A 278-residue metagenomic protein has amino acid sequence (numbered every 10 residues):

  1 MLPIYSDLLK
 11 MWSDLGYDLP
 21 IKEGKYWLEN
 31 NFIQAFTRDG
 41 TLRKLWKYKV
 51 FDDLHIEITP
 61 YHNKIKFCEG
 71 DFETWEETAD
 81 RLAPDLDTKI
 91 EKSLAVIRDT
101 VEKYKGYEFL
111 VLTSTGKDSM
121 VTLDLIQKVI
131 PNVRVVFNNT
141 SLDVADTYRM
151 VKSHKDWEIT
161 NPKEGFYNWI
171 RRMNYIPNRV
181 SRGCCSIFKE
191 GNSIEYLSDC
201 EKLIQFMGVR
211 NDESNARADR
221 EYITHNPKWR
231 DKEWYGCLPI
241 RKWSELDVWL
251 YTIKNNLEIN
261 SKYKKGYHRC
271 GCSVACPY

Functional and structural regions predicted by a protein language model:
M1-Y278: Nucleotide-activated chemistry modules centered on ATP-dependent adenylation/adenylyltransferase
